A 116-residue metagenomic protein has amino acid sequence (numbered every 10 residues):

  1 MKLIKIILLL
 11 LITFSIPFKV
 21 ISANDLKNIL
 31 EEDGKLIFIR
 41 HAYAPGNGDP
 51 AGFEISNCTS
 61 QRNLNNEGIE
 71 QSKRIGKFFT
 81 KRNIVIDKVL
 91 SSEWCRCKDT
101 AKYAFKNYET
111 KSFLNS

Functional and structural regions predicted by a protein language model:
I4-S15: Sec-dependent N-terminal signal peptides
F14-P17, F53: Hydrophobic alpha-helical membrane context
F18-S22: Sec/Tat signal peptide C-region and signal peptidase I cleavage site
A23-K27, E31-L114: Active-site-proximal alpha-helix that buttresses catalytic centers in soluble enzyme cores
